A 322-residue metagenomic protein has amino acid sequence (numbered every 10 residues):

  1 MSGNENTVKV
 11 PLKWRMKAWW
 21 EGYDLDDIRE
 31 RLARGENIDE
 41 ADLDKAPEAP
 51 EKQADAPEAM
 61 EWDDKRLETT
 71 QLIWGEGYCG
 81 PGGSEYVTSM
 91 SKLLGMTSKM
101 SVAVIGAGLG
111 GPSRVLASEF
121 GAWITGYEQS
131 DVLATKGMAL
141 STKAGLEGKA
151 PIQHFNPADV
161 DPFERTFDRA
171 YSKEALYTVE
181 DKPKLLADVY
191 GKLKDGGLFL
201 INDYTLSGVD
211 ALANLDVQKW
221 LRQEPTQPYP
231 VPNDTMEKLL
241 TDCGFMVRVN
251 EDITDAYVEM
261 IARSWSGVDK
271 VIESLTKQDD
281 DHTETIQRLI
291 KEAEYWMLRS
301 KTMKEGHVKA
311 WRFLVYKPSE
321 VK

Functional and structural regions predicted by a protein language model:
G3-K17, D27, R31, G35 (+1 more regions): Conserved Class I S-adenosyl-L-methionine
G80-S98: Conserved alpha-helix/loop element of class I SAM-dependent methyltransferases that forms part of the SAM/SAH-binding
K99-G108: Conserved class I S-adenosyl-L-methionine
A103, P112-D159: Class I SAM-dependent methyltransferase SAM/SAH-binding core
D161-A170: A short acidic, Gly/Pro-enriched loop at the edge of an enzyme's catalytic core that lines a small-molecule cofactor
P183-L198: A short glycine-rich, Lys/Arg-flanked "PGG" loop and its adjoining helix->strand segment in the class I
Y204-Q227: Short, glycine-/aromatic-enriched active-site segment of Class I SAM-dependent methyltransferases
P228-G244: Short alpha-helix
